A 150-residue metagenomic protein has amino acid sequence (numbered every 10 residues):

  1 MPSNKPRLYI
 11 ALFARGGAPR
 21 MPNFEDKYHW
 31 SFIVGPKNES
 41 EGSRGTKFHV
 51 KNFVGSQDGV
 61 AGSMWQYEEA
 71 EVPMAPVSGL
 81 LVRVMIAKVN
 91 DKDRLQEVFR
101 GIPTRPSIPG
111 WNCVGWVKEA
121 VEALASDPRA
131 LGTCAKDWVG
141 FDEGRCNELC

Functional and structural regions predicted by a protein language model:
M1-V54: N-terminal accessory segments that precede or flank the first globular/catalytic domain
N4, L8, E25, S43 (+4 more regions): Alpha-helical structural elements
N23, V60-W65, V98-G101: Surface-exposed beta-strand edges and their flanking turn/coil or helix-capping segments
H29-W30, W65, W116: Tryptophan-centered motif/residue detector
P36-A87: Cysteine protease-like catalytic core of ubiquitin/ubiquitin-like
E69-C150: Active-site nucleophile-His-acid catalytic modules used for acyl/amide transfer and hydrolysis across diverse enzymes
